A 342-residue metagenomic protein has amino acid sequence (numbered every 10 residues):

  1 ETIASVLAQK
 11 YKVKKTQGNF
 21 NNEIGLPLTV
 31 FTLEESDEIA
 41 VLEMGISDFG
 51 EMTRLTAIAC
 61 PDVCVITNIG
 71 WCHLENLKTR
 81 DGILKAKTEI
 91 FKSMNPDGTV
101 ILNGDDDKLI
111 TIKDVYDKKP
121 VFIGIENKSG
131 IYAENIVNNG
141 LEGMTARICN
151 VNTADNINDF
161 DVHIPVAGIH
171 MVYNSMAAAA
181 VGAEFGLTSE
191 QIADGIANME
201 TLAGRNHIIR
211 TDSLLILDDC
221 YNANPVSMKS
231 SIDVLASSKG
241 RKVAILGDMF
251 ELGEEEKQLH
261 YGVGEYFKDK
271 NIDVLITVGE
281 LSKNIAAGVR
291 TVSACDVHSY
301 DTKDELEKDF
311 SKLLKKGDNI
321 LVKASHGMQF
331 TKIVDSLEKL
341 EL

Functional and structural regions predicted by a protein language model:
E1-A4, V137-F160, R205-I208: Acidic-glycine-rich active-site phosphate/pyrophosphate-binding loop
E1-T99, G104, I110-Y116, M176 (+3 more regions): Phosphate-binding loop of NTP-binding sites
A4, N76, T88, P96 (+4 more regions): ATP-dependent carboxylate-amine ligase
K10, I125, V151, D155-I164 (+1 more regions): Glycine/charged-rich beta-loop-alpha catalytic/anionic-binding loops adjacent to active sites
K12-G18, I123-I125, C295-S299: Conserved RecA-like helicase motor-core motifs
T53, V162-I169: A short glycine-threonine-serine/GTX helix/turn-capping micro-motif
G104-K108, I125-E126, G279-K283: Short, polar loop motifs at secondary-structure junctions
